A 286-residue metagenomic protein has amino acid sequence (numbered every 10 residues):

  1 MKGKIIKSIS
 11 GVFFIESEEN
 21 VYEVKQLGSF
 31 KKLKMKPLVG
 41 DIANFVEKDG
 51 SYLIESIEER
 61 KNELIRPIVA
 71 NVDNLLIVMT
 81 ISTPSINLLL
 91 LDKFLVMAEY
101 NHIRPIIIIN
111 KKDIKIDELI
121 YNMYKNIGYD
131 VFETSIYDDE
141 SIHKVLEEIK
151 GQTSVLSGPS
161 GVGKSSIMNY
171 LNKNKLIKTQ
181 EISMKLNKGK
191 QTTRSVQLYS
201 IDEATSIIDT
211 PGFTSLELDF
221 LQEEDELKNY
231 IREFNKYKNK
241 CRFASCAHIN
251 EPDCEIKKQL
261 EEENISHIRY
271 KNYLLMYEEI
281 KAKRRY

Functional and structural regions predicted by a protein language model:
M1-I9: Structural detector for short beta-strands of small beta-barrel domains
G11, K34-A43, E47-G50, E59-L75 (+5 more regions): Helix-rich effector regions associated with P-loop NTPase G domains
F13-S17, V24, F45, I54: SH3/SH3-like beta-barrel fold
V21-P37: Beta-strand/loop nucleic-acid-binding surfaces
D49-I57, S85-N87: Short, Lys/Arg- and Gly-enriched loop/turn segments at beta-strand edges
S82-Y129: Phosphate-binding glycine-rich loops and their immediate beta-loop-alpha structural context
K111-V162: Canonical P-loop GTPase G-domain recognition
K164-Q180: A conserved segment at the C-terminal end of the G1
